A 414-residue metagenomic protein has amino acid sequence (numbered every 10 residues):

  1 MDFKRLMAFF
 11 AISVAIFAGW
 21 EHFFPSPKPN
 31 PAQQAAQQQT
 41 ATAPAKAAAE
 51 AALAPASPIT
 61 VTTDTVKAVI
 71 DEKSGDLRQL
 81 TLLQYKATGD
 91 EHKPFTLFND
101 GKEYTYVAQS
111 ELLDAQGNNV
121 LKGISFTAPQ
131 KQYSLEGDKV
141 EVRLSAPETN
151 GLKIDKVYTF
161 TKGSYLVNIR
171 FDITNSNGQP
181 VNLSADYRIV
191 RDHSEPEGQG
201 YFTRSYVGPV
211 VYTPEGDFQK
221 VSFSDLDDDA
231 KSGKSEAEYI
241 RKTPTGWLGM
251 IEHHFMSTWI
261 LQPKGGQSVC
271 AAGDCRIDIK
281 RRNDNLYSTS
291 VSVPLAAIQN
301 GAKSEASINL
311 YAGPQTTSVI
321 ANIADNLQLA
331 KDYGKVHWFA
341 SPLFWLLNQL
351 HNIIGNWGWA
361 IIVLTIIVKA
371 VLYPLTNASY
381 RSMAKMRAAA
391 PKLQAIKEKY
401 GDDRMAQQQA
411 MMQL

Functional and structural regions predicted by a protein language model:
M1-A43: Subset of Sec-pathway N-terminal targeting signals
I16-W20, F24, L347-L350, I367 (+2 more regions): Alpha-helical membrane-inserting segments
P27-P55, F223-E238: Intrinsically disordered, low-complexity linkers and terminal tails enriched in Pro/Gly and often acidic or mixed-charge
T62-L329: Soluble non-transmembrane domains of integral membrane proteins
L152, G301, V371-L414: Membrane-interface amphipathic helices and adjacent TM-edge segments
N283, Q328-L343, Y400-M405: Short, membrane-interfacial amphipathic segments enriched in basic
K335-I354, A389, M411: Hydrophobic alpha-helical segments of integral membrane proteins, encompassing both true transmembrane helices
